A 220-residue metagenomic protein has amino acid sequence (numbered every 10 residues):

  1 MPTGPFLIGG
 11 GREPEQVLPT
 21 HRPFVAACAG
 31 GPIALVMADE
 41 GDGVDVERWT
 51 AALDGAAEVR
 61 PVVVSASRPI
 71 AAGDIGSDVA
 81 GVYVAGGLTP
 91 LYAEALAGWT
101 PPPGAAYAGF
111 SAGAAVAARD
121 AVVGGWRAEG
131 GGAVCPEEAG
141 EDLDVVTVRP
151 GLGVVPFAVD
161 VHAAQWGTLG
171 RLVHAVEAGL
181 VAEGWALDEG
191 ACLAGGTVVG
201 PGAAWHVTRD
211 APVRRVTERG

Functional and structural regions predicted by a protein language model:
M1-A29, V36-D45, V123, R127-G220: C-terminal and late-domain segments of enzyme folds
L7, A34, G81-A85, A108 (+1 more regions): Structural motif
E15, Y92-A93, A118, G125: Glycine/Thr-rich phosphate-binding loops of Rossmann-like dinucleotide-binding domains
A27-P32, A51-P61, G104, A178-W185: Structural alpha-beta junctions
V36, E40-A85, Y92: A glycine-rich, hydrophobic loop/mini-helix early in the fold
D42-G43, T89-P90, A114-A117, C192-A194: Short, active-site-adjacent cap segments at secondary-structure transitions
V84-A85, P101-V122: Catalytic nucleophile loop
T89-A97: Glycine/threonine-rich flexible loop motifs
